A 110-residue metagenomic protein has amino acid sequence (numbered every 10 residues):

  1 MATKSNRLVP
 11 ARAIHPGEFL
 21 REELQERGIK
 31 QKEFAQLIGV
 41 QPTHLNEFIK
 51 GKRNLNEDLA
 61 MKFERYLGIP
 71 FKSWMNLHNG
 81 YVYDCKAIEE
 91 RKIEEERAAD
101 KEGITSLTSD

Functional and structural regions predicted by a protein language model:
A2-I29: A short, Lys/Arg-rich alpha-helix, primarily the initiator
Q25, G39, K50, N79: Residue-level detection of the helix-turn-helix DNA-binding "recognition helix"
E26, L37, Y66: Residues within the alpha-helical elements of helix-turn-helix
I29-E47: Short alpha-helical DNA-recognition segment
D58-S73: DNA major-groove recognition helix of helix-turn-helix/homeodomain DNA-binding modules
P70-E94: Short amphipathic recognition helices of helix-turn-helix/homeodomain-type DNA-binding modules
K86-D110: Interdomain hinge/linker segments and adjacent boundary elements that couple functional modules
